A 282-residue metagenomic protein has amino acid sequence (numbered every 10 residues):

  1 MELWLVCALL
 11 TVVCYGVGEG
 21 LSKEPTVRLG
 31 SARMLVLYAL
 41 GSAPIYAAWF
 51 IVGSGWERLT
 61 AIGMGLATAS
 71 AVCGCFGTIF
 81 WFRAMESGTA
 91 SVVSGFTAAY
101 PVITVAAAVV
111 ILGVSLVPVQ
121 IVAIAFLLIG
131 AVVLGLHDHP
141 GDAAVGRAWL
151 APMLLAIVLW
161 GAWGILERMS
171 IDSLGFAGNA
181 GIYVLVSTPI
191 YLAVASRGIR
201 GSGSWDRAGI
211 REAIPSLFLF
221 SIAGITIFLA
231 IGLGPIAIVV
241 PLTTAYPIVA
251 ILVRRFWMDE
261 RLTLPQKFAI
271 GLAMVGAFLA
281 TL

Functional and structural regions predicted by a protein language model:
M1-L9, V102-V158, R255, T263-L282: Juxtamembrane helix-loop boundary signature in multi-pass membrane transporters
M1-V17, L21-A69, T78-G88, L136-P152 (+3 more regions): Membrane-interface interhelical linkers
L10, L37, A69, F96 (+4 more regions): Hydrophobic core positions of alpha-helical segments in small-molecule transporters and transporter systems
V12, G16, G20, A47 (+10 more regions): Hydrophobic/small/kink-forming positions within alpha-helical transmembrane segments of polytopic membrane proteins
P25, M34, A84, V110-L116 (+5 more regions): Hydrophobic/aromatic residues within transmembrane alpha-helices of multi-pass small-molecule transporters
A32-R33, S91, V117, A177-G178 (+2 more regions): Residues that define the loop-to-transmembrane-helix transition and helix capping in multi-pass membrane transporters
G41-Y46, F96-V110, V186-I190, A223-G224 (+2 more regions): Alpha-helical transmembrane segments of compact multi-pass small-molecule transporters, enriched in specific families
Y46-W56, T104-V119, V158-L174, F220-I236 (+1 more regions): Hydrophobic alpha-helical transmembrane segments in multi-pass integral membrane proteins
